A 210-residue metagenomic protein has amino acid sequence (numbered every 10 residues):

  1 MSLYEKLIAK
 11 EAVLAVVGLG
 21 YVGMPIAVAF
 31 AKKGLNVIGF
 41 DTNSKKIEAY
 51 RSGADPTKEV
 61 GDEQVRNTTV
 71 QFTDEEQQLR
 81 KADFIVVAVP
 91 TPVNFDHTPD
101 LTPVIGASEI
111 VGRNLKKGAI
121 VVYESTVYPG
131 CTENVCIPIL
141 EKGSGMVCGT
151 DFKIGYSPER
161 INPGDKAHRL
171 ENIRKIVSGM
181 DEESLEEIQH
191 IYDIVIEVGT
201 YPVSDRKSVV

Functional and structural regions predicted by a protein language model:
S2-V13, K32, N36-I38, T42-F84 (+2 more regions): Conserved N-terminal Rossmann-fold NAD(P) cofactor-binding segment
L19-G20: Glycine-rich Rossmann-fold phosphate-binding loop(s) that bind the pyrophosphate of adenine dinucleotide cofactors
G23-M24: N-terminal Rossmann-fold NAD(P) dinucleotide-binding loop
Q77, V93-R160: Rossmann-like NAD(P)(H) cofactor-binding subdomain of soluble oxidoreductases
R80-K81, K117, N172: Alpha-helix C-terminal capping/helix-to-coil transition sites in glycosyltransferase folds
I85-V87, Y123, S178: Redox-cofactor binding/interface segments in oxidoreductases and associated redox assembly factors
V89-T91, T126, D181: Short glycine-/small-residue-rich Rossmann-like dinucleotide-binding loops
P138-Y156, I161-V210: Internal alpha-helical scaffold of NAD(P)-dependent oxidoreductase catalytic cores
